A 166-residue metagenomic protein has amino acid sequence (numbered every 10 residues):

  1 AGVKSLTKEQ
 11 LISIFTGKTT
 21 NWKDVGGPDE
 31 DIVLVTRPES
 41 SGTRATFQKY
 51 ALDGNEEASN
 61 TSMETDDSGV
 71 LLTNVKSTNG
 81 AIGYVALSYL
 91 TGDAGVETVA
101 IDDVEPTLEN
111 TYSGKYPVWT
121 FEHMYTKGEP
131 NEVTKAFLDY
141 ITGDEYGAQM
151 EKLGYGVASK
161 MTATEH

Functional and structural regions predicted by a protein language model:
A1-H166: Exported/periplasmic ABC-transporter solute-binding proteins
